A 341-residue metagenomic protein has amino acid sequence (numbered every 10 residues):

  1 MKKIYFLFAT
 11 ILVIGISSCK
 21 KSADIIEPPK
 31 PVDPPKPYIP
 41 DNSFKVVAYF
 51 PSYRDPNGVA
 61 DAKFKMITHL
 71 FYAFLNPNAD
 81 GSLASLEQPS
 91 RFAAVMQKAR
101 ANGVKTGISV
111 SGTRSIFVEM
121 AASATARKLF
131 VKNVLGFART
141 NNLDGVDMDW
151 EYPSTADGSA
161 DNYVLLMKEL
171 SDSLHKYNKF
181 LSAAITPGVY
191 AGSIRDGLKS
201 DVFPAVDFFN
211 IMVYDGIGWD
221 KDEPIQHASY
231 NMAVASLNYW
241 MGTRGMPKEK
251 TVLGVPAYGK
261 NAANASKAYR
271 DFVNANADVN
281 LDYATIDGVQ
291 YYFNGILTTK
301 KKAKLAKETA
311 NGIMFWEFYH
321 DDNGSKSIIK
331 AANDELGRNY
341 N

Functional and structural regions predicted by a protein language model:
I4-V13: Sec-dependent N-terminal signal peptides
G15-S18: C-terminal motif of bacterial Sec signal peptides marking the signal peptidase cleavage site
K20-A23: Bacterial signal peptide processing site
E27-A138, P224-M232, N238, G337: Glycan-recognition patch characteristic of GH18 chitinases/ENGases and related GlcNAc/peptidoglycan-binding proteins
N42-F44, T68, N102-T106, N142-V146 (+4 more regions): Short, well-ordered coil/turn segments that N-cap beta-strands
M66, L237-W240, K248-T309, I328-N341: Glycan-binding loop/region signatures in secreted carbohydrate-active enzymes
L70, I108, M148, L170 (+4 more regions): Conserved, mostly hydrophobic/aromatic
D80-S90, K132, Y152-N276, V289: Substrate-binding surface in catalytic domains of secreted glycosidases
